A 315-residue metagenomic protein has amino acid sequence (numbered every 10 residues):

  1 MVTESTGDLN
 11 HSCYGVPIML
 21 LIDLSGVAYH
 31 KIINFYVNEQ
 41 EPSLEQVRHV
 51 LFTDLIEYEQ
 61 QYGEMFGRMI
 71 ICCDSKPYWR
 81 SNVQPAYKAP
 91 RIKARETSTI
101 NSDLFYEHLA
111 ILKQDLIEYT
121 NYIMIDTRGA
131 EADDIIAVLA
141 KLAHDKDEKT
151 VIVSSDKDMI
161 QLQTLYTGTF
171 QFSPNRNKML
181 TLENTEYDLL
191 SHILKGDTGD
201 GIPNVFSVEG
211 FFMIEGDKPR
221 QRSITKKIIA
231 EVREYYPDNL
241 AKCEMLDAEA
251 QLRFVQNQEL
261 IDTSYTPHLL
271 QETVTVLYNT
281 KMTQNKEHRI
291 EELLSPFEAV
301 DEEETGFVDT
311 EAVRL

Functional and structural regions predicted by a protein language model:
V2-D115: Domain-level signal for Mg2+-assisted phosphodiester chemistry and nucleotide/NA-binding surfaces in nucleic-acid
V2-E4, L9-N10, M65-F66, K93-L315: Extended two-metal-dependent nuclease catalytic cores across DNA- and RNA-processing enzymes
